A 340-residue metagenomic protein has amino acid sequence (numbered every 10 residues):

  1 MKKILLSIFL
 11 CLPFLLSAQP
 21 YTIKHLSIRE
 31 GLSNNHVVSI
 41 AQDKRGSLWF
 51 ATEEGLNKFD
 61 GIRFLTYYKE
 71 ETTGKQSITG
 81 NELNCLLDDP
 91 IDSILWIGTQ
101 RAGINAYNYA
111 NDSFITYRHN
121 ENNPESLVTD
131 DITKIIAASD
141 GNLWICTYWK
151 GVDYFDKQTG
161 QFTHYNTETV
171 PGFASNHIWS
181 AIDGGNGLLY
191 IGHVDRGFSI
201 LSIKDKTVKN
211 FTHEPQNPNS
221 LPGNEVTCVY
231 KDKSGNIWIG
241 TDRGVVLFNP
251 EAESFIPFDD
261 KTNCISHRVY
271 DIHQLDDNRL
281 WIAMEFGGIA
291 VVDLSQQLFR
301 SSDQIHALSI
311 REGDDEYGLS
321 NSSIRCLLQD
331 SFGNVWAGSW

Functional and structural regions predicted by a protein language model:
M1-W340: Carboxylate-rich, polar loop motifs that coordinate divalent cations or form catalytic acidic clusters
